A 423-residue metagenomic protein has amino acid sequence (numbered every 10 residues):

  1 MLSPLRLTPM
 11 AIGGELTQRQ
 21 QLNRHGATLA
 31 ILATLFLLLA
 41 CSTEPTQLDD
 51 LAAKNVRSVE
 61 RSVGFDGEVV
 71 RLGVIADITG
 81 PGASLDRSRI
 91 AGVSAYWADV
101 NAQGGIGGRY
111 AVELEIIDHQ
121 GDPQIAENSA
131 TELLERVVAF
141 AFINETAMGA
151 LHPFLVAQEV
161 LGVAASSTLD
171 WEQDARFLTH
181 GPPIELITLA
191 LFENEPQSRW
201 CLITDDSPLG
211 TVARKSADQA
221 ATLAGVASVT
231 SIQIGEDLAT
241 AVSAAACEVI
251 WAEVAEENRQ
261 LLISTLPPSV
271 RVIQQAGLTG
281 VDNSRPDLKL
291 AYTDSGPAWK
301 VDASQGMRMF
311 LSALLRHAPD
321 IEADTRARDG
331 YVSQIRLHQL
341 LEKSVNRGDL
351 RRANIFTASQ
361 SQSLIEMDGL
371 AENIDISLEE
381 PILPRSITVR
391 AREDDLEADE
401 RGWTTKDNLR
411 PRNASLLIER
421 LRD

Functional and structural regions predicted by a protein language model:
P4-I31: Bacterial N-terminal signal peptides that target proteins for export
L38-A40: C-terminal motif of bacterial Sec signal peptides marking the signal peptidase cleavage site
E44-V59, V63, E68-V70, S363-D423: Solvent-exposed, acidic/polar segments of extracytosolic/periplasmic ligand-binding ectodomains
K54-S94, I117, G121-P123, D206-G210 (+1 more regions): Extracytoplasmic "Venus flytrap"
S58, S84-A91, G104-W171, H180 (+2 more regions): Beta-alpha junction/loop-to-helix N-cap segments that form part of ligand/metal-binding clefts
V137-T230, V270-T293: Extracytoplasmic ligand/sensor domains, especially the bilobed periplasmic-binding protein
S264-V332, V345, T404-T405, L409-R422: Extracellular/periplasmic periplasmic-binding protein-like sensory domains
L314-R328, H338-D399: Segments of small-molecule ligand-sensing domains
